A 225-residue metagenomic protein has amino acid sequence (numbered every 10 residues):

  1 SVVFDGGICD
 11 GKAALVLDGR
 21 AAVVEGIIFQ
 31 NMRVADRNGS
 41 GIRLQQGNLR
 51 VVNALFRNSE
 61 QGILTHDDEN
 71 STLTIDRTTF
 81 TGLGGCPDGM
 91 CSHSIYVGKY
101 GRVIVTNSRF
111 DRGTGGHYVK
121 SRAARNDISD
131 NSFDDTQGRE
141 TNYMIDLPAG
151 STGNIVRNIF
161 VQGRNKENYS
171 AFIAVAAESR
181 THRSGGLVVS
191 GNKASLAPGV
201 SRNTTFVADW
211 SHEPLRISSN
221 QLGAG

Functional and structural regions predicted by a protein language model:
S1-E25, Q30-G47, L64-D68, V97: Extracellular beta-strand-rich solenoid/capping regions of secreted or surface-exposed proteins that bind or remodel
V2-V3, R20-N31, N48-N58, N70-C86 (+6 more regions): Right-handed parallel beta-helix
G6, V97, S121, L147 (+1 more regions): Generic structural "secondary-structure junction" signal
A13-A14, G39-R43, G62-I63, S94 (+4 more regions): Structural detector of coil-to-beta-strand junctions
G41, D67, D130-D135, M144 (+2 more regions): Short alpha-helical interface elements
D68, L147, V207-D209: Flexible gly/pro/ser-rich segments immediately N-terminal to CXXCH heme-c attachment motifs in exported/periplasmic
S170-D209: Surface-exposed substrate-engagement region within the catalytic domains of secreted or surface-exposed extracellular
